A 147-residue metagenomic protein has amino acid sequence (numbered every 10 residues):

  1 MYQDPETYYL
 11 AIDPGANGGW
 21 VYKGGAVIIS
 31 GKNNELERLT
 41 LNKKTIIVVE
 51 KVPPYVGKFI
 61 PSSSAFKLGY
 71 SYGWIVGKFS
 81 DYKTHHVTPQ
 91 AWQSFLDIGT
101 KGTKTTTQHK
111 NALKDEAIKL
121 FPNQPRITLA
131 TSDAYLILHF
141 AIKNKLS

Functional and structural regions predicted by a protein language model:
M1-S147: Phosphate- and other anionic-substrate recognition elements at nucleic-acid/protein interfaces
